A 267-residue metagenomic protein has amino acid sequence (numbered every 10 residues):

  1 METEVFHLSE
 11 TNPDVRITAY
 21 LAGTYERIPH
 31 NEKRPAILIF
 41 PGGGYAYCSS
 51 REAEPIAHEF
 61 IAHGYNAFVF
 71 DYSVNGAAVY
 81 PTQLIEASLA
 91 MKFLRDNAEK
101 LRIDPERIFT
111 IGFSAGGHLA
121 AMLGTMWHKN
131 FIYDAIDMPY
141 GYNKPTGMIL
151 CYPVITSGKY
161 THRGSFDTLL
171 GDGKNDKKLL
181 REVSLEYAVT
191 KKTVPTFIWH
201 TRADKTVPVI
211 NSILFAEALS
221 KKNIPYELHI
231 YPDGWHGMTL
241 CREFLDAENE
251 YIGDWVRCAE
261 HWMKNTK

Functional and structural regions predicted by a protein language model:
M1-E32, R163: N-terminal cap/lid segment of alpha/beta-hydrolase-fold proteins
N12, I213-K267: C-terminal catalytic histidine-bearing segment of alpha/beta-hydrolase fold enzymes
K33-G42: Short beta-strand element of the alpha/beta-hydrolase
C48-S50, F68-P105, A247-Y251: Catalytic nucleophile-loop/oxyanion-hole region of alpha/beta-hydrolase and closely related hydrolase-like folds
S50-F68: Short amphipathic alpha-helix adjacent to the substrate-entry channel of hydrolases
K92-R163, L180: Primarily recognizes the serine-hydrolase "nucleophile elbow" in alpha/beta-hydrolase and SGNH/GDSL folds
S157, A203-V207: Acidic catalytic loop of the alpha/beta-hydrolase fold
K192, I198-H200, D204: Short beta-strand/loop motif that positions the catalytic acidic residue of the alpha/beta-hydrolase fold
